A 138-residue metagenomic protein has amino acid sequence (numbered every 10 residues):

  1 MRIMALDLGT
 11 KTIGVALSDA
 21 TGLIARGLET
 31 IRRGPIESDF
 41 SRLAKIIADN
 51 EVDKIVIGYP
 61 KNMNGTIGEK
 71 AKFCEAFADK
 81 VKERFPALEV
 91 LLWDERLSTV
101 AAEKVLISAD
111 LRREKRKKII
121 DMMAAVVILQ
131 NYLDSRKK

Functional and structural regions predicted by a protein language model:
R2-I3, K11-K138: Phosphate- and other anionic-substrate recognition elements at nucleic-acid/protein interfaces
D7: Conserved catalytic-loop position in the HRD/HxD motif
